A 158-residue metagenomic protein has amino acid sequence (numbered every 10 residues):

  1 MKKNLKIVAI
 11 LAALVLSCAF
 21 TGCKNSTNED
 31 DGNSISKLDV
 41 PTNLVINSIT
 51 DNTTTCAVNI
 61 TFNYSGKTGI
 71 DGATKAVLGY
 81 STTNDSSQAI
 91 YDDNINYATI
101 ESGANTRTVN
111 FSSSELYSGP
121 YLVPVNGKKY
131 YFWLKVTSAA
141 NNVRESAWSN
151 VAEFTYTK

Functional and structural regions predicted by a protein language model:
M1-G22: Sec-dependent bacterial lipoprotein signal peptides
S17-L44: Bacterial Sec-dependent N-terminal signal peptides
T54-I60: Structural beta-strand segments of beta-rich domains
S65-N94: Solvent-exposed loop/turn segments flanking beta-strands in beta-repeat/beta-sandwich domains
A89-S112: Solvent-exposed serine/threonine-rich low-complexity stretches and specific carbohydrate-binding patches
A104-G127: Signal that preferentially marks extracellular ectodomain short beta-strand elements of beta-sandwich modules
Y121-V143: Beta-strand-rich modules
S138-K158: Extracellular fibronectin type III
